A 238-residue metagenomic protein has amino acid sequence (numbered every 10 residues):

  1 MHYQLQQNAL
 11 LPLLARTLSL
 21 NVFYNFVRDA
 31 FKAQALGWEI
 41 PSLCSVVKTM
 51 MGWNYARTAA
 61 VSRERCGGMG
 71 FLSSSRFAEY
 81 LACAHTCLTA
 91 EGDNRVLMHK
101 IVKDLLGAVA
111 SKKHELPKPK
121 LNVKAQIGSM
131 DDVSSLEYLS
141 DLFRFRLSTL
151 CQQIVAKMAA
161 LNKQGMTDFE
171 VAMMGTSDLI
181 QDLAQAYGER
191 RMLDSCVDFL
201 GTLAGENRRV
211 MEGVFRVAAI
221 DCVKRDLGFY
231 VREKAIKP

Functional and structural regions predicted by a protein language model:
M1-P238: Flavin-dependent oxidoreductase catalytic core characteristic of acyl-CoA dehydrogenase/oxidase-like enzymes
